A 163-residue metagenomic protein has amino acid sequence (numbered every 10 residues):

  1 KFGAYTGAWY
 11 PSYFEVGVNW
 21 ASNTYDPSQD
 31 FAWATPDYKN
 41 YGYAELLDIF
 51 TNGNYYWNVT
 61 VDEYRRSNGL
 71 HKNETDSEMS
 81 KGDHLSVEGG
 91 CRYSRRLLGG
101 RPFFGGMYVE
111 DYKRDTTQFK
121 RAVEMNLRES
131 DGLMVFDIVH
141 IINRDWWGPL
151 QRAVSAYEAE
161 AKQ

Functional and structural regions predicted by a protein language model:
K1-T35, G99-Y112: Aromatic-lined carbohydrate-recognition surfaces of secreted/lumenal glycan-active proteins
S12-W33, V59-G82: Short, flexible/disordered intra-domain loops and linkers
Y38-R66, N73, K81-Q163: Substrate-binding cleft of secreted/luminal carbohydrate-active enzymes
